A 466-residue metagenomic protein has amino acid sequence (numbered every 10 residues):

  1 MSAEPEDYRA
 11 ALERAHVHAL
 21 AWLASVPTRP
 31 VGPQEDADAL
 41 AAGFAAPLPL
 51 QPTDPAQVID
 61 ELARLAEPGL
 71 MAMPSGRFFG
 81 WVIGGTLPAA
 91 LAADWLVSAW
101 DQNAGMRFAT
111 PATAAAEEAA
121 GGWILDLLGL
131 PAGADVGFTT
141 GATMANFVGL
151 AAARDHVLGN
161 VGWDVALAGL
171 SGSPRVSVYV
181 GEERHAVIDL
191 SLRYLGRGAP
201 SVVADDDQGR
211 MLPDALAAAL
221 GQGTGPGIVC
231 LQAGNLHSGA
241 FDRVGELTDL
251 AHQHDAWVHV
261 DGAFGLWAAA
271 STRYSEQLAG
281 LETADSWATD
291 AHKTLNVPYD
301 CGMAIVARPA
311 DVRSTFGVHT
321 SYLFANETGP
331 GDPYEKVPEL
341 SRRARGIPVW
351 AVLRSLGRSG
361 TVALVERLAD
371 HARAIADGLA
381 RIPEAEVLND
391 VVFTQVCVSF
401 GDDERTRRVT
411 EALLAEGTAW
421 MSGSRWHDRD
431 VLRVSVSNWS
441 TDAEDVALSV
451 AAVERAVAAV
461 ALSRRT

Functional and structural regions predicted by a protein language model:
M1-G133, T441, A452-V453: N-terminal entrance/gating region of PLP-dependent enzymes' catalytic architecture
A112-T113, V136-T143, V180-G181, Q232: Active-site nucleophile and cofactor-binding loops and adjacent substrate-binding regions of central metabolic enzymes
A134, P226, P383-V387, T418-G423: A short linear hydrophobic-aromatic micro-motif
A145-R313: Conserved PLP-enzyme active-site core in the AAT-like
A279-A380, D390: Active-site C-terminal subdomain of aminotransferase-like
E386-L413: Conserved PLP-binding catalytic core of the aspartate aminotransferase-like
N389-Q395, E416-R433: Conserved PLP cofactor-binding pocket of PLP-dependent enzymes
W426-T466: PLP-dependent enzyme catalytic core of the Aspartate aminotransferase-like
